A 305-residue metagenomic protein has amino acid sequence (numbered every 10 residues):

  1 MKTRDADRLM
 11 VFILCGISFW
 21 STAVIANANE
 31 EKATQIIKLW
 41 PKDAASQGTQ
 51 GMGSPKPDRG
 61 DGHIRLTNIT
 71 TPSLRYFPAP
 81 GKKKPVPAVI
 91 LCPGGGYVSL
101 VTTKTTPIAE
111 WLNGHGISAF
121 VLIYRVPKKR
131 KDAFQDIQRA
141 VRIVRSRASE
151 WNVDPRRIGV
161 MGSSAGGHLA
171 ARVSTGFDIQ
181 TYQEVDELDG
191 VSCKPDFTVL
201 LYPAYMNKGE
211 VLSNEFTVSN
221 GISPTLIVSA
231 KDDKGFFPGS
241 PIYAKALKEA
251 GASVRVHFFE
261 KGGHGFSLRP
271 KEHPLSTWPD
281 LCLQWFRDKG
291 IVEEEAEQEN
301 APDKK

Functional and structural regions predicted by a protein language model:
N29-K83: N-terminal cap/lid segment of alpha/beta-hydrolase-fold proteins
P85-G94: Short beta-strand element of the alpha/beta-hydrolase
L100-T102, V121-P155, P270-S276: Catalytic nucleophile-loop/oxyanion-hole region of alpha/beta-hydrolase and closely related hydrolase-like folds
T102-F120: Short amphipathic alpha-helix adjacent to the substrate-entry channel of hydrolases
Q135, R139-N220, K304: Primarily recognizes the serine-hydrolase "nucleophile elbow" in alpha/beta-hydrolase and SGNH/GDSL folds
G221, I227-S229: Short beta-strand/loop motif that positions the catalytic acidic residue of the alpha/beta-hydrolase fold
K234-P241: Conserved alpha/beta-hydrolase "acid-adjacent" motif
P241-A244, K248-K305: C-terminal catalytic histidine-bearing segment of alpha/beta-hydrolase fold enzymes
